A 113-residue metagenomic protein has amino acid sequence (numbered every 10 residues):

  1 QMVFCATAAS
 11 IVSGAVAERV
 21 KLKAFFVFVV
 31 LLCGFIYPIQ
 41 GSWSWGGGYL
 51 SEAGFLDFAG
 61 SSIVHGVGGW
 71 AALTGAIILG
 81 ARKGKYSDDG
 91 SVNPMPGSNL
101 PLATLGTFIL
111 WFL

Functional and structural regions predicted by a protein language model:
Q1-L113: Hydrophobic alpha-helical transmembrane bundles of multi-pass membrane proteins
